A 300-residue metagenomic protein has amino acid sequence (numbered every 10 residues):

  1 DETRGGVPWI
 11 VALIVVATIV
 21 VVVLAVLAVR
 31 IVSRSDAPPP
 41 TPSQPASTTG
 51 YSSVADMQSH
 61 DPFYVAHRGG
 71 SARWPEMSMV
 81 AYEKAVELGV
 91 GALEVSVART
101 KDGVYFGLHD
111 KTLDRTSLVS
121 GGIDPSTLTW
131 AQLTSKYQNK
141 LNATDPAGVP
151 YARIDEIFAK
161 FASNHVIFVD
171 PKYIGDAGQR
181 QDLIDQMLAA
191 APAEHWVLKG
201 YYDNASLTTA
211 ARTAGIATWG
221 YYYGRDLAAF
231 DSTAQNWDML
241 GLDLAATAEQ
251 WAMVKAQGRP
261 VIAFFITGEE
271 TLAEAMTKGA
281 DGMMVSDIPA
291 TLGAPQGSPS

Functional and structural regions predicted by a protein language model:
T3-S300: Phosphate-group recognition and catalysis centered on beta-loop-alpha active-site segments
